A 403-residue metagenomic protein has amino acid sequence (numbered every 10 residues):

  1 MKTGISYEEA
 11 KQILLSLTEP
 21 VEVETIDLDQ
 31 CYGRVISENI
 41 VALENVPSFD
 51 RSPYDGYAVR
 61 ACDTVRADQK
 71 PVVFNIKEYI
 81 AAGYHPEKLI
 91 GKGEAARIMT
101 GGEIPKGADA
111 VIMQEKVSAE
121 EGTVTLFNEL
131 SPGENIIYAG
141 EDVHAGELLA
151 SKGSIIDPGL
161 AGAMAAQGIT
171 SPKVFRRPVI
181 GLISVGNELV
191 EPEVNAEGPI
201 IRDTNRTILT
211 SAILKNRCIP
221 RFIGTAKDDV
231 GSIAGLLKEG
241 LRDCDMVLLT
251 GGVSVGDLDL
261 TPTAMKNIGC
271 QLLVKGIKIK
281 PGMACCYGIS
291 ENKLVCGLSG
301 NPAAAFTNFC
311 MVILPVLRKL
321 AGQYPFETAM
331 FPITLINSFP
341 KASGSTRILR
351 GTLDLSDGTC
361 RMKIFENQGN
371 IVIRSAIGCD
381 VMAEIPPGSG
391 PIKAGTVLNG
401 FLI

Functional and structural regions predicted by a protein language model:
M1-D68, G322-I348: Short, low-complexity N-terminal leaders and the immediately following helix N-cap/first helix
K2, Y7, Y57-G224, M362 (+2 more regions): Short, glycine/charged-enriched hinge/interface segments at domain edges or termini
K2-E9, V23-I26, Q30, Y54 (+22 more regions): Conserved active-site and cofactor/substrate-binding residues in soluble primary-metabolism enzymes
T3-Y7, T170-L298, P302-N308: Helix-rich terminal scaffold detector
Q12-V23, S37-V41, E141, L148-A161 (+15 more regions): Generic secondary-structure signature for well-ordered alpha-helical cores
E24-D29, G33, E38, G83 (+3 more regions): Flexible glycine/proline-rich
D50-S52, V65-Q69, E87-G91, I104-K106 (+14 more regions): Solvent-exposed alpha-helices and their adjacent loops that cap or buttress functional pockets in soluble metabolic
